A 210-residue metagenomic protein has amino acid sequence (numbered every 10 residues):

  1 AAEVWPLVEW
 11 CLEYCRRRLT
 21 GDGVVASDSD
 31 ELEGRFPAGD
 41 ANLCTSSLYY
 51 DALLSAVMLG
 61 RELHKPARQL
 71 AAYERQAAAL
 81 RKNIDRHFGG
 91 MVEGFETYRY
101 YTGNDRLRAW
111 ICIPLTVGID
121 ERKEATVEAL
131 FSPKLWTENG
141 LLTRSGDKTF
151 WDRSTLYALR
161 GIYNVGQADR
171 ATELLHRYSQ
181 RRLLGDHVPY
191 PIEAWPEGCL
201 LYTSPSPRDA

Functional and structural regions predicted by a protein language model:
V4, V8-L12, R18: An active-site-proximal structural segment forming one wall of the substrate-binding cleft that immediately precedes
C11, A52-S55, Y157-G161: Short, hydrophobic/aromatic alpha-helical segments in well-folded domains
T20-S29, R35-E128, W151, H176 (+1 more regions): Catalytic cores of carbohydrate-active enzymes
E121, T137, K148-R170, L174: Long, repeat-rich segments with strong aromatic
P133-W136, R181: Solenoid-like repeat scaffolds
Y202-A210: Single conserved hydrophobic/aromatic residue that forms the stacking wall/gate of nucleotide- or nucleobase-binding
